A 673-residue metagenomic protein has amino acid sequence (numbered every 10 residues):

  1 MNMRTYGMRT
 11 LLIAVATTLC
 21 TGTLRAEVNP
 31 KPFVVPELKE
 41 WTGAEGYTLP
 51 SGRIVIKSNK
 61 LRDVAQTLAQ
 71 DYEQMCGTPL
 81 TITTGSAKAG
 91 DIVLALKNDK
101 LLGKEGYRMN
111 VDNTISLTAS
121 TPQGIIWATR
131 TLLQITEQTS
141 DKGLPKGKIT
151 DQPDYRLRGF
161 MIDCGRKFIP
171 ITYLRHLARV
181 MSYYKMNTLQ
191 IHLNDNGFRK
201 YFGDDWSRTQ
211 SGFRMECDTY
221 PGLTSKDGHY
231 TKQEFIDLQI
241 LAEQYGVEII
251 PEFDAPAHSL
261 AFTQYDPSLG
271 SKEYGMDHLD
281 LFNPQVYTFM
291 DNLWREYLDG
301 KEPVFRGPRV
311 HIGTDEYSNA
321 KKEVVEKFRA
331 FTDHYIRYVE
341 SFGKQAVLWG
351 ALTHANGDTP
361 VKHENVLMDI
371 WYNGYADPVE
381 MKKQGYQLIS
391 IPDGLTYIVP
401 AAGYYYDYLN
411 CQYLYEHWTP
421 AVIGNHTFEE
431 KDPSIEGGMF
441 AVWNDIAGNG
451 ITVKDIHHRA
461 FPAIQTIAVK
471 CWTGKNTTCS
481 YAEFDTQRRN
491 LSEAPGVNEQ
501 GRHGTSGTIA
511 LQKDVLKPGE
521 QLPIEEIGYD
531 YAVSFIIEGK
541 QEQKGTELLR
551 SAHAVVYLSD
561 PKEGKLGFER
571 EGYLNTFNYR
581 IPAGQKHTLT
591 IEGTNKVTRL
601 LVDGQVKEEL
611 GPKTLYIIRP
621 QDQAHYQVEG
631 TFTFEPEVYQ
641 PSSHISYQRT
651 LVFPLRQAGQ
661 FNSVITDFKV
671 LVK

Functional and structural regions predicted by a protein language model:
M1-P30: Bacterial Sec-dependent N-terminal signal peptides
L24-P153, A346-A355, K362, E493: Acidic, contiguous N-terminal accessory segments
Y72, T121, F160, M181 (+5 more regions): Conserved, mostly hydrophobic/aromatic
L101-H278, Q285-Y287, D291-R309, N444: Feature activates predominantly on carbohydrate-active enzymes
R158-I162, L189-I191, I249-F253, P308-I312 (+4 more regions): Hydrophobic faces of well-ordered beta-strands that scaffold small-molecule active sites in alpha/beta enzyme cores
F262, P267-L367, W371-G385: Active-site neighborhood of glycoside hydrolase catalytic domains
P360-V366, N373-D514: Flexible, acidic glycine-rich loops studded with aromatic residues
H503-K673: Extracellular glycan-associated modules
